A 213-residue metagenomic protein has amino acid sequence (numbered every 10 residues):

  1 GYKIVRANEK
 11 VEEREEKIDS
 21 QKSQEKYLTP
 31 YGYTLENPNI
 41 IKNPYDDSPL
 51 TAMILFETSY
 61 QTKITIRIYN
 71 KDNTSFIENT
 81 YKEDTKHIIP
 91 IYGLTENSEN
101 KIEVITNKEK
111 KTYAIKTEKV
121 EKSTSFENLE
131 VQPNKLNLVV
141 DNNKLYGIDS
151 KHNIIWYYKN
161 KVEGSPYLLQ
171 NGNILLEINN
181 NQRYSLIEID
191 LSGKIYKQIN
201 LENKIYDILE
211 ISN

Functional and structural regions predicted by a protein language model:
G1-E25: A eukaryote-biased signal for short, well-structured alpha-helical docking elements
E9, E13-E16, G32-L55, Q61 (+4 more regions): Histidine-/acidic-rich catalytic cores in large beta-rich domains
T65-S75: Extracellular low-complexity, O-glycosylation-prone stalks/linkers
E78-D84: Short beta-strand segments within Ig-like beta-sandwich modules, predominantly Fibronectin type-III
